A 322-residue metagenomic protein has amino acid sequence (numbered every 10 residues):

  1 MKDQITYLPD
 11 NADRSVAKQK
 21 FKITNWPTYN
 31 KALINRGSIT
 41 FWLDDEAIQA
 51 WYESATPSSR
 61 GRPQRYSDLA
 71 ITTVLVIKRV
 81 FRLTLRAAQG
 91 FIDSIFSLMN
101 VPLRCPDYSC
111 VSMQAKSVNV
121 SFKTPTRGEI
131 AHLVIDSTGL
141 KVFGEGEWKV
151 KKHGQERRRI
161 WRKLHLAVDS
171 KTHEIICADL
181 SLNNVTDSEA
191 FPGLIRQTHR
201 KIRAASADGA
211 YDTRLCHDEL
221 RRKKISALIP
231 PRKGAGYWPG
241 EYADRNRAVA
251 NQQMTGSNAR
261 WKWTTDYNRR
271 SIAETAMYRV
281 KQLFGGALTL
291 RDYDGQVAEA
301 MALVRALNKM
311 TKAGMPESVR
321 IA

Functional and structural regions predicted by a protein language model:
M1-R60, T73, L103, M113-E129 (+1 more regions): Charged, often Cys/His-bearing segments associated with DNA-binding zinc-finger transcription factors
Y7, R14-K18, G209-Q282, L290: Helix-centered, glycine/charged polyanion-binding patches within enzymatic domains that contact phosphate-containing
R14, Q19-P27, K31, G37-F41 (+11 more regions): Flexible, active-site-adjacent loop/turn segments at secondary-structure boundaries
K31-I34, S38-Y52, A248, S257-A273 (+1 more regions): Acidic, contiguous segments within the catalytic cores of piggyBac-derived transposases
T56-T72, V76, V80-R86, G90 (+8 more regions): Polybasic low-complexity intrinsically disordered regions
M99-P102, K309: Short arginine-rich
